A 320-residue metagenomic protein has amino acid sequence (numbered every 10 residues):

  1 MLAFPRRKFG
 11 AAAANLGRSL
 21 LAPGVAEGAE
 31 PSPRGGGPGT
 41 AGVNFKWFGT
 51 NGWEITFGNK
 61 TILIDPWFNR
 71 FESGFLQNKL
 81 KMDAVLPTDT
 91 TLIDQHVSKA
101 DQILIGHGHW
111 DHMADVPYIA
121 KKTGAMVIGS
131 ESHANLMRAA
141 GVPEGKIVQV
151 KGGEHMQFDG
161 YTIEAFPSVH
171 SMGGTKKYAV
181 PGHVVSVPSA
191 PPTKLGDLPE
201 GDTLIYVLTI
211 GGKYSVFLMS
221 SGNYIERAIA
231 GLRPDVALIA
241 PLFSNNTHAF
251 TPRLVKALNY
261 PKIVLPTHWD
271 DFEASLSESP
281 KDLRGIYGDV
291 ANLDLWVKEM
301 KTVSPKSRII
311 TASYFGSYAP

Functional and structural regions predicted by a protein language model:
M1-L16: N-terminal secretory signal peptides and thylakoid transit peptides that target proteins across membranes
P23-T56: C-terminal segment of N-terminal export signals and the immediately downstream linker at the start of the mature
G39-V43, F57-I62, H155-E164, T209-V216: Beta-strand-turn-beta hairpins that frame and shape the catalytic cleft of phosphate-ester-processing enzymes
K60-I105, H109, A114-K121, G173 (+2 more regions): Pre-active-site segment of Zn-dependent metallo-hydrolases
I64-D65, A100-G108, I128-S130, F217-S220 (+3 more regions): Active-site neighborhood of phospho(di)ester-bond hydrolases with catalytic His/Asp-centered motifs
F71, G108-M113, A134-M137, E154-M156 (+5 more regions): Active-site environment of divalent metal-dependent phosphoester hydrolases
R138-H155, K256-P320: Binuclear metal-ion centers of metallo-dependent hydrolases, dominated by the metallo-beta-lactamase
P188-A257: Active-site-proximal loop/helix segments of hydrolase catalytic cores
